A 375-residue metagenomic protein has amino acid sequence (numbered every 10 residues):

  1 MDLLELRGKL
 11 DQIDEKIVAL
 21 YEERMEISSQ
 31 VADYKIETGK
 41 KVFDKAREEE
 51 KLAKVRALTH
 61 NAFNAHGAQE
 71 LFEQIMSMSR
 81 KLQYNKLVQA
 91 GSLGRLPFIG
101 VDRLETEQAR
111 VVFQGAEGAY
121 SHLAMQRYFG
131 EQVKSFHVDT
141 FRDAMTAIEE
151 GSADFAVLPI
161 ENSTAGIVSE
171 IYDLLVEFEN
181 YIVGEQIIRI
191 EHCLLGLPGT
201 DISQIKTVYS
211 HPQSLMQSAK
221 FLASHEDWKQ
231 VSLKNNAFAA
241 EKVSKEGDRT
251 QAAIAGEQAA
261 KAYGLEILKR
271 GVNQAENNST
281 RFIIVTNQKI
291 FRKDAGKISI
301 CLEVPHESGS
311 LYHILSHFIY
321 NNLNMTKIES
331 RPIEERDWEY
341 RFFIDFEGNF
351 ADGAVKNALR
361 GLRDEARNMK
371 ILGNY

Functional and structural regions predicted by a protein language model:
M1-Y375: Domain-level signature for soluble enzymes in the chorismate/prephenate branch of the shikimate pathway
